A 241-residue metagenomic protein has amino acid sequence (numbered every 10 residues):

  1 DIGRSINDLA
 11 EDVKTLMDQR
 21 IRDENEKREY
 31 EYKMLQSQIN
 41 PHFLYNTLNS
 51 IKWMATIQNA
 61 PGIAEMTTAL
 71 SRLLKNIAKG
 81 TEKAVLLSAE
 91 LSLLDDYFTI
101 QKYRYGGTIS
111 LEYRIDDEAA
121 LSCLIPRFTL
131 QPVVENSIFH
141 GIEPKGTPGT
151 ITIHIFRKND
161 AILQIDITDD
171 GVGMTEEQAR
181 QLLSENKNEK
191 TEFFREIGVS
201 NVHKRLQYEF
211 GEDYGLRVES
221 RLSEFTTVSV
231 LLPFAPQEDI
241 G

Functional and structural regions predicted by a protein language model:
D1-E219, F225-L231: Two-component histidine phosphotransfer core
A235-D239: Short, charged/polar, Gly/Pro-enriched secondary-structure boundary elements
